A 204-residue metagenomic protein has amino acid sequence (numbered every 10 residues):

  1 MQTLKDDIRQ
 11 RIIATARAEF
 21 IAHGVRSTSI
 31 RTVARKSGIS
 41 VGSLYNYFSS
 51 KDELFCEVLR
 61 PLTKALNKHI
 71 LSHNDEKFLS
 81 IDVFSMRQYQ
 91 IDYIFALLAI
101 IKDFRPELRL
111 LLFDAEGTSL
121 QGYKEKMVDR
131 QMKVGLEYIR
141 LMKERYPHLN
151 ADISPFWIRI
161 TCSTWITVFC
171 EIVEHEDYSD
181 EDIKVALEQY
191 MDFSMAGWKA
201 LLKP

Functional and structural regions predicted by a protein language model:
M1-L4, L202: N-terminal intrinsically disordered/low-complexity leader segments
R11, T15, E19-E53, E57: Helix-turn-helix
I30, R60-N67, S72-N74: Short, basic, alpha-helical segments at the C-terminal edge of helix-turn-helix-like DNA-binding modules
F48, A99, F113-G117: Short helix-capping/turn signature of helix-turn-helix
E57, L71-I101: Hydrophobic alpha-helical connector segments
E76-F84, L111-T118, P147-L149: Short linear capping/connector segments at secondary-structure termini
A96-D103, T118-R145, F156-S163: Amphipathic alpha-helical packing segments from all-alpha helical-bundle domains
M142-F193, L202-P204: Hydrophobic/aromatic-rich alpha-helical bundle segments in the mid-to-C-terminal region
